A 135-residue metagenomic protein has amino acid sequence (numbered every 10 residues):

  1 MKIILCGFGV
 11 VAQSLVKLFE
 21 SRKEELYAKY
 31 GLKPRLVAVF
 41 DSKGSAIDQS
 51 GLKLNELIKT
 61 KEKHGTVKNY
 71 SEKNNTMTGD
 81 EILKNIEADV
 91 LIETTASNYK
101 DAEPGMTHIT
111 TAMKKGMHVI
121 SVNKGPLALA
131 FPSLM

Functional and structural regions predicted by a protein language model:
K2-E20: Glycine-rich adenosine-cofactor-binding loop
L5, R35-A38, G79-D80: Metallocofactor- and cofactor-centric catalytic cores in central/energy metabolism, strongly enriched
L15-K17, D48-K53, F131-L134: Short acidic, glycine/serine/threonine-rich loops at helix termini
E24-N69: NAD(P)-binding Rossmann-fold cofactor-contacting core
V39, V90-E93, I120-V122: General beta-strand structural signal in soluble alpha/beta enzymes
I58-P104: A structured beta-alpha segment of the ubiquitous adenosine-cofactor-binding alpha/beta core
A96-K115, V122-M135: Rossmann-fold NAD(P)-binding glycine/threonine-rich loop
